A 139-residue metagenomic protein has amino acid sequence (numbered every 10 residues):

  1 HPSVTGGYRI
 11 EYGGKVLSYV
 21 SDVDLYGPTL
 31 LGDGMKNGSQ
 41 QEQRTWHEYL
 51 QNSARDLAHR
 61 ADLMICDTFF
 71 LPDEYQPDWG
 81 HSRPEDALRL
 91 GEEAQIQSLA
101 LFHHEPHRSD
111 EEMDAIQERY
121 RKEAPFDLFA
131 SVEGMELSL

Functional and structural regions predicted by a protein language model:
H1-L101, M113-Q117: Metal-dependent phosphodiesterase/nuclease catalytic metal-binding core
P2-S3, E136-S138: Residues in flexible loops and secondary-structure boundaries
F69, H104, E133: Flexible loop residues that form catalytic and substrate-binding hotspots at small-molecule/glycan-binding clefts
D73-Q76, H107-E111, L137-L139: Short active-site-adjacent structural elements
S109-E136: Short acidic, glycine/proline-enriched helix-loop-strand junctions
